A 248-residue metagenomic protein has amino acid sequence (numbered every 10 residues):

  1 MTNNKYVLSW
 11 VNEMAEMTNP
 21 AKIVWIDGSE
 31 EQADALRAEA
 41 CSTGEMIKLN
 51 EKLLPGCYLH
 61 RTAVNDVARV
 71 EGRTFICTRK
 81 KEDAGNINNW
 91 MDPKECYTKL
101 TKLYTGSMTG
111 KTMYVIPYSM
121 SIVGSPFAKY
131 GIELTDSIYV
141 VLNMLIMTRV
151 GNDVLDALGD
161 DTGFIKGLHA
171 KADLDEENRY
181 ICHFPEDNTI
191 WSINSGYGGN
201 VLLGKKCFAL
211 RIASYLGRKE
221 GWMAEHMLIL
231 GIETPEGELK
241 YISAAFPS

Functional and structural regions predicted by a protein language model:
M1-A244: Conserved internal helical-beta-strand scaffold that buttresses enzyme catalytic cores
S248: A conserved segment at the C-terminal end of the G1
